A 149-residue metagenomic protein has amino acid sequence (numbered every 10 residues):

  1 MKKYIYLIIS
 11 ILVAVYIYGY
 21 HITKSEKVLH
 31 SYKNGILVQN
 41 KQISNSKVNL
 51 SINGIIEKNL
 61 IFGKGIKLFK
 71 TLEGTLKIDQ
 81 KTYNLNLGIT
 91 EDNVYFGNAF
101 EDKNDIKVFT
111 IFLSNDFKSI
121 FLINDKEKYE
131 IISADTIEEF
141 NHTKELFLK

Functional and structural regions predicted by a protein language model:
K2-I22: Hydrophobic membrane-insertion alpha-helices, especially the h-region of bacterial N-terminal signal peptides
S10, S25, S31, S44-S46 (+5 more regions): Generic serine detector
V15-I89: N-terminal export/targeting and maturation segments
E57-K149: Extracytoplasmic electrostatic interaction patches
